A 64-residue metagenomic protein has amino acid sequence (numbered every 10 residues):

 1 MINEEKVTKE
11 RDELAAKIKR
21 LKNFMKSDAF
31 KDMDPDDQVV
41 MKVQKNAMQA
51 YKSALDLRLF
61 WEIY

Functional and structural regions predicted by a protein language model:
M1-Y64: Extended, charge-rich alpha-helical interface modules
